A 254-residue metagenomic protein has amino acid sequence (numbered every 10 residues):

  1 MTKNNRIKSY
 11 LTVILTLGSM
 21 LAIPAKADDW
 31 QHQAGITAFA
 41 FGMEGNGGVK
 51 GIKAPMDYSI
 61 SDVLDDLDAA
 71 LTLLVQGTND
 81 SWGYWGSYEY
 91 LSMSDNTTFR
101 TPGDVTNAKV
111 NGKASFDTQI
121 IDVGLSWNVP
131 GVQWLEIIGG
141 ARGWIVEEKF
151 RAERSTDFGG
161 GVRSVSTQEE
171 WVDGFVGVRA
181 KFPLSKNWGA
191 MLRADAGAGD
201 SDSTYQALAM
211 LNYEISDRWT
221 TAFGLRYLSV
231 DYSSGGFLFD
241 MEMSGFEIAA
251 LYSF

Functional and structural regions predicted by a protein language model:
M1-Q31: Cleavable N-terminal export/targeting peptides
K26-L91, P183-S185, S253: Short glycine/proline- and aromatic-enriched beta-strand/turn motifs that initiate or cap beta-hairpins
A34-I36, L73-N79, V123-W127, G139-A141 (+3 more regions): Residues on the lipid-exposed face of transmembrane beta-strands in outer-membrane beta-barrel proteins
G42-D68, Y88-Q119, I145-V172, G199 (+1 more regions): Extracellular/periplasm-exposed beta-strand and loop segments of Gram-negative cell-envelope proteins, dominated by
S81-Y84, Q133-L135, K186-A190, R218-T221: Repeated loop/turn-to-beta-strand initiation elements of outer-membrane beta-barrel proteins
R163-D195: Detector for outer-membrane/organellar transmembrane beta-barrel domains, recognizing the amphipathic beta-strand
W188-D202, Y227-L228: Transmembrane beta-strand segments that form the barrel wall of outer-membrane beta-barrel proteins
A207-S253: Predominantly the C-terminal beta-signal and adjacent terminal strand-loop region of outer-membrane beta-barrel
